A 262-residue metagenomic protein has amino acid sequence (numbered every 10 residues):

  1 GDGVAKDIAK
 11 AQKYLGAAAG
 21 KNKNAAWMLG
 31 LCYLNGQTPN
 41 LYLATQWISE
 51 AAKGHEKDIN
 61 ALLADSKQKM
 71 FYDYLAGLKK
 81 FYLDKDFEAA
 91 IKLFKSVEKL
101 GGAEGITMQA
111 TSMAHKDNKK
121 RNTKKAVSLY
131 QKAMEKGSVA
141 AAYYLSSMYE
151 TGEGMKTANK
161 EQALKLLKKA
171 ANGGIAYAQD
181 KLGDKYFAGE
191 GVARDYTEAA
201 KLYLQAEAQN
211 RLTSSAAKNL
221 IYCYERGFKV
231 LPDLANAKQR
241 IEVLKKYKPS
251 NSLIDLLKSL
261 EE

Functional and structural regions predicted by a protein language model:
G1-D2, G20-K23, N35-G36, G54-K57 (+11 more regions): Short helix-capping/linker turns of helical repeat alpha-solenoids
A18, C32, A51, D65-Q68 (+12 more regions): TPR/TPR-like alpha-solenoid repeats
A26, G30-N35, D73-K80, M108-H115 (+6 more regions): Hydrophobic face of amphipathic alpha-helices that form TPR/SEL1-like repeat modules and related alpha-solenoid
N40-E56, A200-A208, Y222, L231-P249: TPR/TPR-like (Sel1-like) alpha-helical repeat modules
N60-Q68, L231-E262: Terminal, low-structured helical/coil segments at or just beyond the last alpha-helical repeat
